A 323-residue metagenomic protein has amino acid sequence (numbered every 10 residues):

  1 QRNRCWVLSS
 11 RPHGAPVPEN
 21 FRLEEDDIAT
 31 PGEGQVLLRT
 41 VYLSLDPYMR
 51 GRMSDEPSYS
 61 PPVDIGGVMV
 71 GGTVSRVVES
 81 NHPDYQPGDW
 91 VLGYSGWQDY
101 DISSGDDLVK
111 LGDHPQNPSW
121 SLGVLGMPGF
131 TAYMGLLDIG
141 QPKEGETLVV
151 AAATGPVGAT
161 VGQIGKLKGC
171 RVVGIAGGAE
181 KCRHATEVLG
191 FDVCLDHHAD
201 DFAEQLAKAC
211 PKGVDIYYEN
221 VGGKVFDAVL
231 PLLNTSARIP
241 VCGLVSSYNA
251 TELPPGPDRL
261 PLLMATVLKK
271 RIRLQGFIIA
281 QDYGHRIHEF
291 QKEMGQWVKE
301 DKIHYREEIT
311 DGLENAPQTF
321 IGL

Functional and structural regions predicted by a protein language model:
Q1-N3, K302-I309, P317-L323: C-terminal capping/lid region of NAD(P)-dependent oxidoreductase domains
D27-L45, M53-W97: Glycine-rich beta-strand-centered segment in the early N-terminal region that forms part of a ligand/cofactor-binding
M69-R76, P87-A152: NAD(P)H dinucleotide-binding glycine-rich loop of Rossmann-like/cofactor-binding domains, especially the beta1-alpha1
W90, T147, R171, A237-R238 (+1 more regions): Short glycine-centered segments of the SAM/dcSAM-binding site in methyltransferase folds
L92, V149, L195, Y217-Y218: N-terminal Rossmann-like NAD(P) cofactor-binding module of classical short-chain dehydrogenase/reductase
L122-D200, Q205: Mid-domain Rossmann-like dinucleotide-binding core that forms the NAD(H)/NADP(H) cofactor-binding site
A209-I216: A glycine-rich helix->loop->beta "capping" turn within Rossmann-like NAD(P)(H)-dependent oxidoreductase domains
K224-I303: Glycine-rich phosphate-binding loop and adjacent beta-alpha segment of Rossmann(oid) nucleotide-cofactor-binding
